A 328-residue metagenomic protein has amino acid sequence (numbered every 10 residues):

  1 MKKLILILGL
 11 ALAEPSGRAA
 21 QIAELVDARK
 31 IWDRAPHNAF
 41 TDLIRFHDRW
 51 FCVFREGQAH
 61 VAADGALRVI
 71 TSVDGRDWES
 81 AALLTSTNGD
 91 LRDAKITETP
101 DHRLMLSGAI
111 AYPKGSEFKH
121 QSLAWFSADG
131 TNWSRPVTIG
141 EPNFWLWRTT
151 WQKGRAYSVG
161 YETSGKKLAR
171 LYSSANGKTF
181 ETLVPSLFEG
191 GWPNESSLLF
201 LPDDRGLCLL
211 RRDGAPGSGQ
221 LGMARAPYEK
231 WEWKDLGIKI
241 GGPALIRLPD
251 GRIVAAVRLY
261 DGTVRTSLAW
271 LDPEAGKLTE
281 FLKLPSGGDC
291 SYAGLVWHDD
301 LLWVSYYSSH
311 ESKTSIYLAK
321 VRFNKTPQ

Functional and structural regions predicted by a protein language model:
L4-A13: Sec-dependent N-terminal signal peptides
A13, G17-A20: Boundary at the C-terminal end of the N-terminal hydrophobic targeting segment
A20-A39, I44-R92, T97-G288, V296-Q328: Beta-rich carbohydrate-recognition and catalytic domains
